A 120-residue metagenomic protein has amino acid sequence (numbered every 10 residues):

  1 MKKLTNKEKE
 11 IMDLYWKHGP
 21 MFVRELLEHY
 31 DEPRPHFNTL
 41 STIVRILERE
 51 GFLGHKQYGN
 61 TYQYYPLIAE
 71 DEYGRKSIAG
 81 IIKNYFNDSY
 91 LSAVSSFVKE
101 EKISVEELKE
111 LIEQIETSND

Functional and structural regions predicted by a protein language model:
K2-K7, P20, N87: Short helix-coil-helix linker/hinge
L4-K7, Y58-S77: Short, cationic-aromatic polyanion-contact patches
K9-L14: Pre-recognition alpha-helix immediately N-terminal to the DNA-recognition helix within helix-turn-helix or winged-helix
Y15-G19: Short helix-to-turn junction characteristic of helix-turn-helix DNA-binding domains, especially the helix
M21-H29: Short acidic, hydrophobic short linear motifs in intrinsically disordered regions
S41-R45: Short, hydrophobic-biased segments on the C-terminal half of alpha helices that form "recognition helices"
G51: Glycine-centered, phosphate/nucleic-acid-interacting loop/turn motifs that mediate DNA/RNA or nucleotide
S77-D120: Amphipathic alpha-helical dimerization/coiled-coil segments that flank or bridge DNA-binding/regulatory modules
